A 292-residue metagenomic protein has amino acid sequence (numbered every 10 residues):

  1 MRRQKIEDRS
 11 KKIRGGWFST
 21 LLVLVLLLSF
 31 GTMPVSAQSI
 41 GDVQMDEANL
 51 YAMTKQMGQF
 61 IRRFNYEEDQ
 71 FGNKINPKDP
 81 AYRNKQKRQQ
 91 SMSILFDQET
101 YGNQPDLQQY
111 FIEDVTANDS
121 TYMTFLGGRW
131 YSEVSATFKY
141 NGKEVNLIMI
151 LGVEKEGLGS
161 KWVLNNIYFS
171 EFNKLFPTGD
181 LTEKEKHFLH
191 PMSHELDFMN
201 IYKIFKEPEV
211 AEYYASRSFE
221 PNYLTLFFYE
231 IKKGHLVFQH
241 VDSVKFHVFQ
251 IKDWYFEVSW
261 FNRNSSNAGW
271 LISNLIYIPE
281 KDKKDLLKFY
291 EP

Functional and structural regions predicted by a protein language model:
M1-Y51: Bacterial Sec-dependent N-terminal signal peptides
R14, M123-T124, A136-K139, K233-H235 (+1 more regions): Intrinsically disordered, low-complexity segments enriched in polar/charged residues with Gly/Pro, especially when
S39-L107, L175, T182-I231: Core segments of small alpha/beta cavity-forming domains
M45-Y66, F125-T178: Long, acidic/polar, low-complexity amphipathic helices and coiled-coil-like
K74-G159: Short N-terminal edge-element motif at the start of the domain
M123-F125, V237-Q239, F261: Short, exposed beta-strand/loop patches in secreted or surface proteins that constitute
E144-K203, E209, D242-P292: Short beta-strand edge/turn micro-motifs at domain boundaries
T225-V241, K245-Q250: Long terminal regulatory regions of eukaryotic proteins
